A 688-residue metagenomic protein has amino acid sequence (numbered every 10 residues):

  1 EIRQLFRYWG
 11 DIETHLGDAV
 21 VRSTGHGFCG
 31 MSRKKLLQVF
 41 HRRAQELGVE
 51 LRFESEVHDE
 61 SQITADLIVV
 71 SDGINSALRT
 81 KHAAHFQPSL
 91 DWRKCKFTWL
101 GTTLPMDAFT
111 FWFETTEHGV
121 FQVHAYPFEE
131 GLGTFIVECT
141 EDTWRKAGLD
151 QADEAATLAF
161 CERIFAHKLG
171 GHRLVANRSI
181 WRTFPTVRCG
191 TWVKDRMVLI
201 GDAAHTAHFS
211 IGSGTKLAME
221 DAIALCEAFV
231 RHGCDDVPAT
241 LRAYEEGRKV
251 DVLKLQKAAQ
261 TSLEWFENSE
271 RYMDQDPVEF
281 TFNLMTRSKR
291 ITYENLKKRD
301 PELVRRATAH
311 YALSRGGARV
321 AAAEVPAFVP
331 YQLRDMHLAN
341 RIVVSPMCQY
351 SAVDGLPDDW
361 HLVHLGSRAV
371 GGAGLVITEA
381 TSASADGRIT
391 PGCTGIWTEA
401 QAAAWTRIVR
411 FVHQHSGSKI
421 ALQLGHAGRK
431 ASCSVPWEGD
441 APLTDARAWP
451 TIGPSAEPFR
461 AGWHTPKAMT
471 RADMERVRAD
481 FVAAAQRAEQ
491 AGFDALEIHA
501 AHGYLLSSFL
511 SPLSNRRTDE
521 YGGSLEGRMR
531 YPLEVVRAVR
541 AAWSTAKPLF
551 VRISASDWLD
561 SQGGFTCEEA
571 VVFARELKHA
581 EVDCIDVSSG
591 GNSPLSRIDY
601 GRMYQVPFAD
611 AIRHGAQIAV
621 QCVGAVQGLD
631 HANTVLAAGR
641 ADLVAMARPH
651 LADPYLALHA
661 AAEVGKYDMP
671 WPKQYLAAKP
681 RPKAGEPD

Functional and structural regions predicted by a protein language model:
R3-W99, P301-Y311: Conserved N-terminal helical subregion
H26-G30, F86-Q87, L149-D150, G214 (+3 more regions): Short glycine-enriched, charge-decorated loop/helix-capping segments at active-site entrances that position
R42, V49, T64-F184, R188-C189 (+1 more regions): Conserved FAD-binding catalytic core of PHBH/FMO-like flavoproteins
E50, D66-I68, V198, L375 (+2 more regions): Hydrophobic "anchor" residues on beta-strands that sit immediately upstream of conserved functional sites
V69, L100, I180-T261, W265: Conserved mid-domain beta->alpha element of the FAD-binding
N75, H205, A224, H426 (+1 more regions): Short, glycine/acidic-enriched loop or turn micro-motifs at the edges of active sites
E227-A318: C-terminal helical "tail/cap" subdomain of flavin- and related membrane-associated enzymes
R306-D688: Flavin-dependent oxidoreductase catalytic cores
